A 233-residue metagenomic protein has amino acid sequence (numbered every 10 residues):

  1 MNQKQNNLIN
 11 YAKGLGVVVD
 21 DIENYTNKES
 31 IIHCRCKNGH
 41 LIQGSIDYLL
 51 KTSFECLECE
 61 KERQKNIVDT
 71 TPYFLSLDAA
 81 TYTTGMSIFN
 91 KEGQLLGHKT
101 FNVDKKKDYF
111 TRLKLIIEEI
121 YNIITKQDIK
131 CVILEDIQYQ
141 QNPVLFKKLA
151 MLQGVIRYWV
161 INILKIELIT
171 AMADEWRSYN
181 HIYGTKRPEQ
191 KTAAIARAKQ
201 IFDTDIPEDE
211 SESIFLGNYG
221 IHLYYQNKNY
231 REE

Functional and structural regions predicted by a protein language model:
M1-I67: Functional cation/ligand-contacting sites centered on basic and imidazole/sulfhydryl donors
K65-E233: Phosphate- and other anionic-substrate recognition elements at nucleic-acid/protein interfaces
